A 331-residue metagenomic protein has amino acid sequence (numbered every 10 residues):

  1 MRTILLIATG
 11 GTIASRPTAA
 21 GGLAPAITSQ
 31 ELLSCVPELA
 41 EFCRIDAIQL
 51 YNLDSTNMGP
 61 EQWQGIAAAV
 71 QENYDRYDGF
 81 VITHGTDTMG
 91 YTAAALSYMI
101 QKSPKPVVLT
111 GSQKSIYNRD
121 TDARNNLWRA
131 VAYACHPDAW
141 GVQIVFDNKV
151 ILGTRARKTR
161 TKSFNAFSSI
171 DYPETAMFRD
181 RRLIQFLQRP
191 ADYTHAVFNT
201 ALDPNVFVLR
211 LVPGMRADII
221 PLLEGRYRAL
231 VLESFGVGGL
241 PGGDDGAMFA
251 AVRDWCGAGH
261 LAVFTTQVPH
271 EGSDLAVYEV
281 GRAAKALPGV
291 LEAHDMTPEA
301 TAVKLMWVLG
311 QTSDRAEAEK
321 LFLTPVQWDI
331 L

Functional and structural regions predicted by a protein language model:
M1-Q71, H270: ATP/NTP phosphate-donor binding region
R2, I7-G11, T28-S29, S34-L39 (+3 more regions): Accessory alpha-helical/coil subdomains and C-terminal extensions that flank or cap enzyme catalytic cores
R2, K102-P106, W255-L261: A short helix->loop->beta-strand "cap" motif at the edges of active sites that frequently abuts
I7-T9, I82-H84, V108-G111, Q143-D147 (+3 more regions): Short beta-strand segments
R16-A20, A93-A94, R119-D122, L152-K158 (+1 more regions): Short acidic, glycine/serine/threonine-rich loops at helix termini
T83-K105, G242-A251, V280: Short Gly/Thr/Asp-enriched flexible loops that form oxyanion-binding sites at enzyme active sites
L109-R179: Internal gly/pro-rich beta-alpha loop/helix module that stabilizes soluble enzyme cofactors or their anionic handles
V237-L331: C-terminal non-catalytic interaction/assembly regions of soluble proteins
